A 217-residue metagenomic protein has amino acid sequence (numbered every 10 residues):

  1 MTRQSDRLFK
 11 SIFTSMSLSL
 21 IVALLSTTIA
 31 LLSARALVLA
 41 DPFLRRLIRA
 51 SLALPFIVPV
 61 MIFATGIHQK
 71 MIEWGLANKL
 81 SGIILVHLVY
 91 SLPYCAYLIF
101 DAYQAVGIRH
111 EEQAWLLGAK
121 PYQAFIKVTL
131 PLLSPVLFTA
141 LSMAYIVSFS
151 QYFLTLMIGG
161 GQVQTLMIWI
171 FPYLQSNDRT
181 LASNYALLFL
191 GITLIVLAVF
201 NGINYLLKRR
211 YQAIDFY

Functional and structural regions predicted by a protein language model:
M1-R7, S148-Y205, Y217: Interhelical loop and adjacent transmembrane-helix boundary motif in polytopic membrane transport permeases
M1-T2, S15, A36, A40 (+8 more regions): Amphipathic alpha-helical segments that mediate coupling or scaffolding at interfaces
Q4-L39: Transmembrane alpha-helix signature in integral membrane proteins
F13, S17, F43-R46, V106-T139: Amphipathic cytosolic juxtamembrane alpha-helices at the membrane-cytosol interface of multi-pass membrane transporters
V22, I29, S51-I62, G82-F100 (+5 more regions): Faces of alpha-helical transmembrane segments in polytopic inner-membrane proteins
I29-Q69, E111, Y217: Cytoplasmic-entry segments and transmembrane alpha-helices of multi-pass inner-membrane transporters
L44-R46, M61-L92, Y122, I158-G161: Membrane-interfacial helix termini and adjacent extracytoplasmic/periplasmic loops of multi-pass transporters
F100-R109, W115, P121-V128, S183-Y217: C-terminal transmembrane helix and the adjacent membrane-cytosol boundary/short C-terminal tail of inner/organellar
